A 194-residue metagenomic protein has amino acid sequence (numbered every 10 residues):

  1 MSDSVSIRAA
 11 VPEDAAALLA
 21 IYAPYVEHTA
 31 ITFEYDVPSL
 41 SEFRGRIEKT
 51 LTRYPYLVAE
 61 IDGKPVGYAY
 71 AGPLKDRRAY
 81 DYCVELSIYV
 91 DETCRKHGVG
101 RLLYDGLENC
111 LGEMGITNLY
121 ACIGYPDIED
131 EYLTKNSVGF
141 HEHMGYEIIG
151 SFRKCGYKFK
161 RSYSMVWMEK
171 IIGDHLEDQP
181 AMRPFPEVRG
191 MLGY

Functional and structural regions predicted by a protein language model:
V5, K64-Y68, Y163: Glycine-rich phosphate/pyrophosphate-binding loop shared by adenosine-nucleotide-utilizing enzymes
S6-L18: A short beta-loop-alpha structural element at the N-terminal edge of CoA-dependent acyl/N-acetyltransferase catalytic
L19-R46: Conserved GNAT-fold acetyl-CoA-binding loop/helix
V37-T93, D105, C110, M114 (+1 more regions): Acetyl-CoA-dependent GNAT
Y70, C122-G124, V138, E142-S162 (+2 more regions): Conserved catalytic-core motifs of GNAT/GCN5-like acyltransferases
K96-G112, K135-G139: Conserved acetyl-CoA-binding loop-helix of GNAT-fold acetyltransferases
L111-L133: Conserved GNAT acetyl-CoA-binding A-motif
M182-Y194: Short, cationic low-complexity segments
